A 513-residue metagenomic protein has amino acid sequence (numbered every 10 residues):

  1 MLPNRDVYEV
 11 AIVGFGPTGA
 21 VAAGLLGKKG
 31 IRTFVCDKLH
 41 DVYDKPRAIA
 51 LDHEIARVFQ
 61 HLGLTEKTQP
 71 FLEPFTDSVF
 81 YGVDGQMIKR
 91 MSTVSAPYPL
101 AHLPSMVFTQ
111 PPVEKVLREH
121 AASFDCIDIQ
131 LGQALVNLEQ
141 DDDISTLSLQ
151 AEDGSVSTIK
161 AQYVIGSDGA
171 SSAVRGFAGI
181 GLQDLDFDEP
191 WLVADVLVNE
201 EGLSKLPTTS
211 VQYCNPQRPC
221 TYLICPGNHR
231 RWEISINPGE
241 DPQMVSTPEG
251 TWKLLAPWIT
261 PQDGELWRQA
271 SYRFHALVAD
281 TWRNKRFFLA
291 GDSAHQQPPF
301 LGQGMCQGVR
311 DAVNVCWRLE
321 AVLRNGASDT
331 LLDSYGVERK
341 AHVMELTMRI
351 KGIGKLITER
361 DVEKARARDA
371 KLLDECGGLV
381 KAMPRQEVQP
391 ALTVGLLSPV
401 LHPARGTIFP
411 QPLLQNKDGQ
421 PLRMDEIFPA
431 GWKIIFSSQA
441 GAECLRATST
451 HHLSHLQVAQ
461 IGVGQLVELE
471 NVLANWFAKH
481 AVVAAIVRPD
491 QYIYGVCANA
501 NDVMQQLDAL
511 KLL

Functional and structural regions predicted by a protein language model:
M1-E9, V13, K29, G82-G85 (+4 more regions): Helical substrate-recognition/capping region of FAD-dependent monooxygenase/halogenase enzymes
Y8, G154-Y163: Core beta-strand elements of the Rossmann-like FAD/NAD(P) dinucleotide-binding domain in flavoenzyme oxidoreductases
G19-A20: N-terminal Rossmann-fold NAD(P) dinucleotide-binding loop
G27-R47: Glycine-rich FAD pyrophosphate-binding loop
R47, D52-H120: Active-site-adjacent segment of FAD-dependent monooxygenases/related oxidoreductases
E119, Y163, S167-F274: Conserved FAD-binding catalytic core of PHBH/FMO-like flavoproteins
L131-S145: A conserved short coil-to-beta-strand element within the FAD-binding core of flavoproteins
P226, P242-Q307, H342, L346-R349: FAD/FMN-dependent oxidoreductases across multiple families
